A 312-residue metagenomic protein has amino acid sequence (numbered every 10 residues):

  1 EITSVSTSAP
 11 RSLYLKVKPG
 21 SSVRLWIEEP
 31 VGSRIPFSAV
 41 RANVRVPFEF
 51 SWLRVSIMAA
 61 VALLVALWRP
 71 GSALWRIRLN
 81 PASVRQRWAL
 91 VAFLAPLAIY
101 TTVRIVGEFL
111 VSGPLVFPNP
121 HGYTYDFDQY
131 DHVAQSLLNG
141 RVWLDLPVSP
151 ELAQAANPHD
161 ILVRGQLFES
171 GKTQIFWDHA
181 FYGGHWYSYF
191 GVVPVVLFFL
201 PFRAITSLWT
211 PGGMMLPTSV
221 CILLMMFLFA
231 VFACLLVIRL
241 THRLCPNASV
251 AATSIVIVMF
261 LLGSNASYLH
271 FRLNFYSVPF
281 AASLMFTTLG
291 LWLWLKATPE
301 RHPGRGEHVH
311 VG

Functional and structural regions predicted by a protein language model:
E1-P19: Extracellular carbohydrate recognition and processing domains and analogous Trp-centered ligand-binding platforms
S12, G20-A73: Exposed low-complexity, polar/acidic, P/S/T/G-rich flexible segments that act as propeptides, protease-susceptible
W52-D128, V250-I255: Start-transfer (signal-anchor) and selected internal transmembrane alpha helices of multi-pass inner/ER membrane
Y123, F127, N139-F190, I205-G213 (+2 more regions): Interfacial juxtamembrane loops and adjacent helix segments that form the catalytic/substrate-binding surfaces
F181-V196, A204-V231, L273, S277: Loop-to-helix entry region of an early transmembrane alpha helix in multi-pass inner-membrane enzymes
L200, L216-P246, L289, L293: Transmembrane-helix motifs of polytopic, lipid-linked glycan transferases
V231-N265, M285, R301-H310: Transmembrane-helix signature of polytopic, membrane-embedded enzymes that assemble or transfer cell-envelope glycans
A281-H302: Specific aromatic-rich, kink-prone transmembrane helix
